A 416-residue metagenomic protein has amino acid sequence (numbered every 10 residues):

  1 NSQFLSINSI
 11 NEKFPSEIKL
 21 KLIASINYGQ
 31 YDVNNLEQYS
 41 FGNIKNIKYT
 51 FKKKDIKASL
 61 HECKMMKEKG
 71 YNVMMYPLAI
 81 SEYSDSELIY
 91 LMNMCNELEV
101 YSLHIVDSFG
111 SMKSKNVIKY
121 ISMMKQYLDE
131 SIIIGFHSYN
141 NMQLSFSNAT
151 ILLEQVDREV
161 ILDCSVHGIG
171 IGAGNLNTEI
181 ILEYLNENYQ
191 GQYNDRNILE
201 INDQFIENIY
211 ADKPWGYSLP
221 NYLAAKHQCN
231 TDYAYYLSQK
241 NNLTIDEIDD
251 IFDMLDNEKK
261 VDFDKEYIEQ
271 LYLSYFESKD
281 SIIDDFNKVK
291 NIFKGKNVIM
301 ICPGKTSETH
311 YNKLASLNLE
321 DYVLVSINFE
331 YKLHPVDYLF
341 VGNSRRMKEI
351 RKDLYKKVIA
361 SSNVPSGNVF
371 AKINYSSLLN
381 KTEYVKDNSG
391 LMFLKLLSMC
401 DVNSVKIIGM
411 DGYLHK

Functional and structural regions predicted by a protein language model:
N1-N287: Catalytic cores and adjacent flexible loops of soluble metabolic enzymes that perform enolate/carbanion chemistry on
S281-K416: Metal-ion/cofactor- or nucleotide/acyl-coenzyme-handling active-site neighborhoods
